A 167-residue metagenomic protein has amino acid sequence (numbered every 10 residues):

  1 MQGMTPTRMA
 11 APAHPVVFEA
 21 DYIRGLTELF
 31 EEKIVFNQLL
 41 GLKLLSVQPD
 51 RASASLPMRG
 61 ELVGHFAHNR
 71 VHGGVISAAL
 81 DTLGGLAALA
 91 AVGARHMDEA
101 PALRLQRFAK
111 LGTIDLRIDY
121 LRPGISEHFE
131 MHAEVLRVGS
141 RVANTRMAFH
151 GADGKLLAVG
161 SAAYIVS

Functional and structural regions predicted by a protein language model:
M1-S167: Terminal targeting signals and extreme-terminal segments of soluble enzymes
